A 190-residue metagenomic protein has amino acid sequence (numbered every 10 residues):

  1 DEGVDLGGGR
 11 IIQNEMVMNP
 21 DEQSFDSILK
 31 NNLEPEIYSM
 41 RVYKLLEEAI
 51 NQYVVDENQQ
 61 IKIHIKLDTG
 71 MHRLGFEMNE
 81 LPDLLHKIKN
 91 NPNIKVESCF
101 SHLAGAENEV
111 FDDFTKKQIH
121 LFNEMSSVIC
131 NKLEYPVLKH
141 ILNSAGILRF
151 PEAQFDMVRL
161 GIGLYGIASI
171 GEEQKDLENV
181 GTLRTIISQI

Functional and structural regions predicted by a protein language model:
D1-M16: Positively charged, low-complexity/disordered segments
E15, Q60-K62, L133-K139: Short beta-strand/loop segments at the ligand-binding rim of alpha/beta enzyme cores
E15-F25, N31-L45: Catalytic beta/alpha-barrel core
D26-L29, E48-N58: Short, charge-rich binding segments
L29-P35, K62, E152-R159: Glycine-enriched alpha-helix->loop->beta-strand junction motifs that scaffold or abut catalytic
Y43-V54, T69-I190: Active-site loop/helix belt of alpha/beta enzymes
